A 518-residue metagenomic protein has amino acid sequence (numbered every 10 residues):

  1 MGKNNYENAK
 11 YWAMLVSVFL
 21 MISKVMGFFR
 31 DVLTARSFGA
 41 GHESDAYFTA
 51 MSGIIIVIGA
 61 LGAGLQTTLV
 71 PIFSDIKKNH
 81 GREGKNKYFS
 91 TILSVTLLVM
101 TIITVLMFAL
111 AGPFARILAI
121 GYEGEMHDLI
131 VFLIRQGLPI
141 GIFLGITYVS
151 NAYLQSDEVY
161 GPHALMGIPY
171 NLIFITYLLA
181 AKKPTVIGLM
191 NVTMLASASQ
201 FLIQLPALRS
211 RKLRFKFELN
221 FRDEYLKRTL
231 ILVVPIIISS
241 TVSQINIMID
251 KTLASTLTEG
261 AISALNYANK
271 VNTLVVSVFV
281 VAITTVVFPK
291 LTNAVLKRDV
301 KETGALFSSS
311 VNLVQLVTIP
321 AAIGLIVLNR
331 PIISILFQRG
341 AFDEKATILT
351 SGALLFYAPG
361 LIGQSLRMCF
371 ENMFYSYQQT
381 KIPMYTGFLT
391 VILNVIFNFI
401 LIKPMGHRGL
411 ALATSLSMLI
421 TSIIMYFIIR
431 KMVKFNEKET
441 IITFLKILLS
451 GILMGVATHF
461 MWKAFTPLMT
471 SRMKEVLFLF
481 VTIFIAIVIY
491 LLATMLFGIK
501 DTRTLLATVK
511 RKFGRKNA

Functional and structural regions predicted by a protein language model:
M1-A9, L205-S243, K301, K431-L448: Interhelical loop/hinge segments that connect adjacent transmembrane helices in multipass membrane
M1-F29, A50, T91, N220-I236 (+1 more regions): N-terminal membrane topogenesis motif
W12-A35, A196, Q200, Q204-L208 (+3 more regions): Transmembrane helical elements of multi-pass membrane transporters/channels
A63-N79, V281-D299, G304-V311, F370-E371: Helix-loop junctions and terminal segments of transmembrane helices in multi-pass membrane transport/translocation
I103-G124, I323-D343, F460-A464: Short membrane-interface helical motifs at transmembrane helix boundaries in multi-pass membrane transporters
E123-V149, T176, F342-F370: Alpha-helical transmembrane segments of multi-pass membrane proteins
G161, I168-L202, P206, K381 (+3 more regions): Membrane-interface helix-loop junctions in multi-pass transport and translocation proteins
F460-A518: Membrane-proximal transmembrane or re-entrant/amphipathic helices at the cytosolic face
